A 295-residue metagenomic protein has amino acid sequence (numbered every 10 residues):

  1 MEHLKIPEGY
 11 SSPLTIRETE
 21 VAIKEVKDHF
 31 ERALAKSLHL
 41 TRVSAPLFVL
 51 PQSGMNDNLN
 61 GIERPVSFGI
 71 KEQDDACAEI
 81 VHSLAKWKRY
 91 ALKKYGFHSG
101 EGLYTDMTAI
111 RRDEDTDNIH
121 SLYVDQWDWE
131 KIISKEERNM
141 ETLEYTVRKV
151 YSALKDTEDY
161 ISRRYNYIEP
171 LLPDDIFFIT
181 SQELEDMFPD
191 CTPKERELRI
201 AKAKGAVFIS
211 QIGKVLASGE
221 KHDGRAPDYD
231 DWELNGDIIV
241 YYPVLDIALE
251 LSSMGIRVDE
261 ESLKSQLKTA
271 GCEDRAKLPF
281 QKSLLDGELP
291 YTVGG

Functional and structural regions predicted by a protein language model:
E2-H120, D128-I132: Class II aminoacyl-tRNA synthetase-like tRNA-binding/catalytic domains
E18-E25, H29, R138-Y145, K149 (+3 more regions): Generic recognition of stable, solvent-exposed alpha-helical segments in well-folded globular domains
V26, L84-W87, G102, D125 (+4 more regions): Alpha-helical structural motif
L34-R42, R148-D159, G213, A217: Hydrophobic/aromatic-lined pockets within catalytic cores
L47-P51, N166-P173, I212: A glycine-rich phosphate-binding loop feature that marks nucleotide/adenosyl-phosphate handling sites
F68-K71, K93-S99, I119-S121, E169 (+3 more regions): A general structural signal for short secondary-structure junctions and capping/turn motifs
T105-L198: Extended, charged alpha-beta segments that form solvent-exposed binding/catalytic grooves in nucleic-acid-handling
I110, T180-G295: A translation/RNA-centric and nucleic-acid-associated enzymatic feature enriched in Class II aminoacyl-tRNA synthetases
